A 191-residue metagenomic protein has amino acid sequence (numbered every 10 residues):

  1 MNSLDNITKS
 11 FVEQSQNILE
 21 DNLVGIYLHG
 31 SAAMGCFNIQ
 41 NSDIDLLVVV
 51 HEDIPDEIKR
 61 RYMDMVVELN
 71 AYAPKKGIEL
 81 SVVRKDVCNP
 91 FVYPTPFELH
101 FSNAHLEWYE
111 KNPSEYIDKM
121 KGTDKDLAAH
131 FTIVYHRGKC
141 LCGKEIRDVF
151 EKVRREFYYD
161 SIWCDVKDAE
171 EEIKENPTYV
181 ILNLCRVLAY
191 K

Functional and structural regions predicted by a protein language model:
M1, E52, E170, K174: Active-site oxyanion-binding pockets that recognize sulfate/phosphate
M1-Y27, E57-I58: Helical scaffold of the NTase/Pol beta-like nucleotidyltransferase catalytic core
S3, V49-D53, L184: A short N-terminal beta->alpha junction/helix N-cap motif
V12, Q16, M63-N70: Short, well-ordered alpha-helical packing segments
L19-E20, Q40, P74: Short, structurally constrained coil/turn elements that cap an alpha-helix or connect an alpha-helix to the following
L28-D64, G77-R84: Catalytic metal-binding acidic patch
V67-K174, I181, V187: Conserved NTP/Mg2+-binding pocket subregion across the NTase superfamily
A189-K191: Short helix-capping/linker segments at secondary-structure and domain boundaries
